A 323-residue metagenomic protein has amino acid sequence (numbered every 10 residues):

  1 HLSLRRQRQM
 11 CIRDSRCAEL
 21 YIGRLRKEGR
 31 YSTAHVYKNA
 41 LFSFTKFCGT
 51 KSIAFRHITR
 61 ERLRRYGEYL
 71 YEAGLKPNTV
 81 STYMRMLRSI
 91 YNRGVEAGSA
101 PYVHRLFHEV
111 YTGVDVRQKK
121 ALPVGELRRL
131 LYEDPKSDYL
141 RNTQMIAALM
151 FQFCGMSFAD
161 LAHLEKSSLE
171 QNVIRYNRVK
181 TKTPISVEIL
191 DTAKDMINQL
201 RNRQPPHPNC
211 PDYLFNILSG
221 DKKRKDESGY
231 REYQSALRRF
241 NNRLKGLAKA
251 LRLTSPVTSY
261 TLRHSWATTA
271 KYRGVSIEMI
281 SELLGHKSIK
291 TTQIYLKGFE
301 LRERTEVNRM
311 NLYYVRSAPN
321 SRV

Functional and structural regions predicted by a protein language model:
H1-R8, I12: Single conserved hydrophobic/aromatic residue that forms the stacking wall/gate of nucleotide- or nucleobase-binding
S43, R56, E72-L106: N-terminal DNA-binding recognition helix of tyrosine site-specific recombinases/integrases
H104-F158, A162: Basic, Lys/Arg- and aromatic-enriched nucleic-acid-binding interface segment
A121, R178-K182, D221, L284-R309: Catalytic-site neighborhood detector that most strongly recognizes the C-terminal catalytic loop/helix of tyrosine
A148, Q152, M156-D160, T261-K287: C-terminal catalytic core of tyrosine-transesterase DNA break-rejoin enzymes
H163-Q199: Conserved tyrosine-mediated DNA breakage-rejoining catalytic core shared by Y-recombinases
S167-V173, L253-S255, V275-L296, P319-V323: Short, polar N-cap/turn motifs at the start of nucleic acid-interacting alpha helices
N202-H207, I217-K223, M310-V323: C-terminal secondary-structure termini that scaffold catalytic or DNA-interacting sites
